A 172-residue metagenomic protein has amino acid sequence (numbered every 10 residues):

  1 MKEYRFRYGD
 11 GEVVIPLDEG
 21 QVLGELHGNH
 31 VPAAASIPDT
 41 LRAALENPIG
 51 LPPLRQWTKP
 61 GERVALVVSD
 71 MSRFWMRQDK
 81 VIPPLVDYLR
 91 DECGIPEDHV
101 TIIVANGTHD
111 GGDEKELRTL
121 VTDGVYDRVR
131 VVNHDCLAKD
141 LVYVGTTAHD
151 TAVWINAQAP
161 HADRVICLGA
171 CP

Functional and structural regions predicted by a protein language model:
M1-A43: N-terminal amphipathic/basic leader segments beginning at the initiator methionine
P48-P52, P84-Y88, A148-Q158: Short alpha-helical segments and helix-capping/turn motifs at coil-helix boundaries
I49-A65, C93-E97: Glycine-rich phosphate/diphosphate-binding loops that line cofactor/substrate pockets in enzymes
R63, H99-T101, R164: Residues at the starts of beta-strands that form the adenosine-phosphate
L66, I102-V104, C167: Structural beta-sheet core signal
F74-I95: Histidine-anchored nucleotide/phosphate-binding helix
E97-T108: Short internal beta-strands
G111-P172: An acidic, phosphate/nucleotide-engaging active-site surface
